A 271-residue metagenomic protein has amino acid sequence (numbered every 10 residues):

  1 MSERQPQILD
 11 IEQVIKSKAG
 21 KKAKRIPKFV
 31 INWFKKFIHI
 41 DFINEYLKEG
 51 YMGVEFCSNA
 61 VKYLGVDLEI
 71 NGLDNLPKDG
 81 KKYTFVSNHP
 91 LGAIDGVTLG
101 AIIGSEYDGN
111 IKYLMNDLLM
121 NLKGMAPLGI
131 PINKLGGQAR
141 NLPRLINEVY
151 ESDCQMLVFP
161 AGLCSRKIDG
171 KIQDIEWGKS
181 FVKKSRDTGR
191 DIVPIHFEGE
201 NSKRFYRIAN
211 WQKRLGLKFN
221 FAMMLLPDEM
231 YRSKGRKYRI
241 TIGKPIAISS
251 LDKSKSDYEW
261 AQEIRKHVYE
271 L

Functional and structural regions predicted by a protein language model:
M1-Y83, G96-T98, A126: Membrane-anchoring hydrophobic helices of lipid-metabolizing enzymes
P6, I11, L142-L271: Non-catalytic C-terminal accessory region of glycerolipid acyltransferases and related lyso-lipid remodeling enzymes
K22-K36, D41-K48, L122, A126 (+1 more regions): Alpha-helical membrane-targeting segments
H39-I40, G80-G137: Catalytic core of membrane glycerolipid acyltransferases/transacylases, capturing the structured, soluble-facing
V66, L135-A139, D174-I175: A conditional alpha-helix N-cap/helix-loop micro-motif detector
V66-N75, L114-D117, R140-E148: Short, charged beta->alpha transition segments
N71-L73, L114-N116, I132, G243-P245 (+1 more regions): Conserved beta-strand termini and adjacent loop/short-helix elements that scaffold enzyme active sites in alpha/beta
N75-P77, L118-M120, G136, G199 (+1 more regions): Residue-level detector of flexible, active-site-proximal loop/helix-junction positions within diverse enzyme catalytic
